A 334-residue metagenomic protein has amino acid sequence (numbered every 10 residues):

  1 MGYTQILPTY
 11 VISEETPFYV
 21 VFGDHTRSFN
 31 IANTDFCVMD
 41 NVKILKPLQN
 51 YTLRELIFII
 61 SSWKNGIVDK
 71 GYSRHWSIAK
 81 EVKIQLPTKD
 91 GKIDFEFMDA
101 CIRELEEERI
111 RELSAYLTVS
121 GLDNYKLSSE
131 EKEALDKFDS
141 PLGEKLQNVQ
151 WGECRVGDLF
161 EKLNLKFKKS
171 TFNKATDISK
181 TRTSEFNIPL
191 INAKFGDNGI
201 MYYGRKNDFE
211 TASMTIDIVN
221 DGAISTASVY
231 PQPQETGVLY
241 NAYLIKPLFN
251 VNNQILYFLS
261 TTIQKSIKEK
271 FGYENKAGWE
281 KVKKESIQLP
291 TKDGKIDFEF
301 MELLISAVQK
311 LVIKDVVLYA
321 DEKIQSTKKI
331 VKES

Functional and structural regions predicted by a protein language model:
M1, K89-D197, D293-S334: Non-catalytic DNA-recognition/assembly elements of restriction-modification systems
M1-K83, G157-S286: DNA target-recognition domains and sequence-specific DNA-contacting regions of bacterial/archaeal
L48-Y51, P87-K92, L248-V251, T291-K295: A generic structural motif
E81-L86, K284-K292, L304-I305, Q309: An amphipathic, hydrophobic-aromatic interaction surface with interspersed Lys/Arg that forms lipid/phosphate-bearing
